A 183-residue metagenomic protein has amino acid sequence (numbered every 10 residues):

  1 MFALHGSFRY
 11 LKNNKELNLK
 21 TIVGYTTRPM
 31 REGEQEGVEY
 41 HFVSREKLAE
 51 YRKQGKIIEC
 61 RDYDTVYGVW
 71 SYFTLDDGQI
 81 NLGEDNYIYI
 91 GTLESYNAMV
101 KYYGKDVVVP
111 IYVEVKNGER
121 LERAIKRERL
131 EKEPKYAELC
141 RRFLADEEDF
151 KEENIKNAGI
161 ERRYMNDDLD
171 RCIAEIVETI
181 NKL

Functional and structural regions predicted by a protein language model:
F2-L17: A conserved segment at the C-terminal end of the G1
L17-L19, G104-V109, N157-E161: Short glycine-/polar-rich loops that comprise or flank the Walker A/P-loop and associated switch/sensor motifs
K20-T26: A short beta-strand-loop structural module common to alpha/beta enzyme folds
T26-Y87, G91-L93: ATP-dependent small-molecule kinase phosphotransfer cores that center on conserved nucleotide phosphate-binding segments
R31-E32, N97-A98, G118-A124, C172-A174: Switch/connector loops and helix/strand junctions flanking conserved nucleotide-binding motifs in nucleotide-processing
G33, G78-L82, K101-D106, N154-N157: Conserved catalytic network of the ASCE P-loop NTPase/AAA+ motor domain
N86-T92, Y103-E128: Conserved phosphate-donor/acceptor-positioning beta-strand/loop module used by diverse small-molecule
R129-L183: Small-molecule kinase domains that catalyze NTP-dependent phosphoryl transfer to phosphate-bearing small molecules
